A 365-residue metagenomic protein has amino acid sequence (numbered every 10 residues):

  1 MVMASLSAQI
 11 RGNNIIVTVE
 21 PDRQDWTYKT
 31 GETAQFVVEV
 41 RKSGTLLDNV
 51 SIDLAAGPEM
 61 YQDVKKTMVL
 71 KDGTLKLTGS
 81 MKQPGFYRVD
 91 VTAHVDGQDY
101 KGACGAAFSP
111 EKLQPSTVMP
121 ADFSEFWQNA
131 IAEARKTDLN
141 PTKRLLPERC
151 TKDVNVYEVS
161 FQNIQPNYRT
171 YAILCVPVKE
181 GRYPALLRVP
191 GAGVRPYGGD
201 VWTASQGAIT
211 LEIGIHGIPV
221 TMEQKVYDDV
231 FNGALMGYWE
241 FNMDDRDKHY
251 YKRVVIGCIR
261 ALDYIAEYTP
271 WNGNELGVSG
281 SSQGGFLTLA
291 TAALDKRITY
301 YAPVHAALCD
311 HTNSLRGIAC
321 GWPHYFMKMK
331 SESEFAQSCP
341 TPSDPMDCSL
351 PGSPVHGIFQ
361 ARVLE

Functional and structural regions predicted by a protein language model:
Q9-V17: Proline/serine/threonine-rich low-complexity linkers at boundaries of modular beta-sandwich domains
D22, W26, A134-E180: N-terminal cap/lid segment of alpha/beta-hydrolase-fold proteins
S80-G85: Surface-exposed, short loops/turns at beta-strand junctions within beta-sandwich domains
F108-T142: Low-complexity, Pro/Ser/Thr- and charge-rich linker/hinge segments at domain boundaries
A172-L174, R182-A192: Short beta-strand element of the alpha/beta-hydrolase
R195-I259, Y264, T312-W322: Cap/lid segment of the alpha/beta-hydrolase catalytic domain
W271-S281: Alpha/beta-hydrolase fold nucleophile elbow
G285-E334: Hydrolase active-site cap/lid region
